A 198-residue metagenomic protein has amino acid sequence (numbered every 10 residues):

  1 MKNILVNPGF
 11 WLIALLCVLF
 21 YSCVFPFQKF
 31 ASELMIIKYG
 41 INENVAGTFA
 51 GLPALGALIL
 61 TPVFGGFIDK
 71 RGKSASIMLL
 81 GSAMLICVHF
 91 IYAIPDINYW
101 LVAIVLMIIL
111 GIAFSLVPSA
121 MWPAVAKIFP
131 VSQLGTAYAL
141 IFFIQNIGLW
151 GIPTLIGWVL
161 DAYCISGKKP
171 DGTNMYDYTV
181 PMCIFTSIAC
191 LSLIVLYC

Functional and structural regions predicted by a protein language model:
N7-L58, P118, I152-P153: Extracytoplasmic gate region of multi-pass secondary transporters
E33, W122-I128: Intracellular helix-loop hinge segments at the cytoplasmic ends of transmembrane helices in 12-TM rocker-switch-type
L60-K73, L160-D161: Helix-to-loop junctions at the C-terminal end of transmembrane segments in multipass secondary transporters
S74-M121: C-terminal transmembrane helical hairpin of 12-TM major facilitator-type secondary transporters
V131-I165: A late C-terminal transmembrane helix in Major Facilitator Superfamily
Y178-C198: Multi-pass alpha-helical transporter architecture, strongest for 12-TM Major Facilitator/SLC carriers used
